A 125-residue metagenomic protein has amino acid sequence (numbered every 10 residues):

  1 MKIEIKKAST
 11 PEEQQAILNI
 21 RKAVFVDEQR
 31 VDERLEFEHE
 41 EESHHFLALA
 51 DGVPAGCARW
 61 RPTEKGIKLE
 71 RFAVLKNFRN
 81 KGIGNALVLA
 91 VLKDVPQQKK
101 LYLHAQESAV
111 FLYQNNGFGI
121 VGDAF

Functional and structural regions predicted by a protein language model:
M1-P11: Conserved N-terminal entry element of GNAT/NAT acetyltransferase domains
N19-D51: Active-site rim helix/loop that mediates acceptor-substrate recognition in acyltransferases
L47, V53-R61, G66-A73: Conserved beta-strand in the GNAT
F78-A90: Conserved acetyl-CoA pyrophosphate-binding loop and the N-cap/start of the following alpha-helix in GNAT-like
V88, D94-Q106: Conserved GNAT acetyl-CoA-binding A-motif
Y102, Q114, G119-F125: Conserved catalytic-core motifs of GNAT/GCN5-like acyltransferases
